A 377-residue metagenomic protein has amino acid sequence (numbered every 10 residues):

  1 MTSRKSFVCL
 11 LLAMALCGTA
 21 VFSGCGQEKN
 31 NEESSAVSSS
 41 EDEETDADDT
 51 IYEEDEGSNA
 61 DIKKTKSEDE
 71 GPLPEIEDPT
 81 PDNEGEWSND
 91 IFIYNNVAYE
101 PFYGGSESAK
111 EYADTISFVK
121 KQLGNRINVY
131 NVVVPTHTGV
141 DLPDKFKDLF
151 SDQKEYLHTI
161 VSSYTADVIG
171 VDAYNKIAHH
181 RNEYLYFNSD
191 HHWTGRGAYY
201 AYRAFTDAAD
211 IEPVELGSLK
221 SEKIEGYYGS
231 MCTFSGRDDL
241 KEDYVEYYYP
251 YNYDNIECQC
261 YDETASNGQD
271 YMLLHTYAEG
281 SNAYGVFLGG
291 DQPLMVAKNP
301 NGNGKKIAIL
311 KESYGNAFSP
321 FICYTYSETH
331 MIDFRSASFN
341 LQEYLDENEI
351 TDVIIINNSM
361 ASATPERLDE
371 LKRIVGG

Functional and structural regions predicted by a protein language model:
M1-L11: Bacterial N-terminal signal peptides that target proteins for export
T2, L16-G377: Extracellular glycan-modifying ectodomains
